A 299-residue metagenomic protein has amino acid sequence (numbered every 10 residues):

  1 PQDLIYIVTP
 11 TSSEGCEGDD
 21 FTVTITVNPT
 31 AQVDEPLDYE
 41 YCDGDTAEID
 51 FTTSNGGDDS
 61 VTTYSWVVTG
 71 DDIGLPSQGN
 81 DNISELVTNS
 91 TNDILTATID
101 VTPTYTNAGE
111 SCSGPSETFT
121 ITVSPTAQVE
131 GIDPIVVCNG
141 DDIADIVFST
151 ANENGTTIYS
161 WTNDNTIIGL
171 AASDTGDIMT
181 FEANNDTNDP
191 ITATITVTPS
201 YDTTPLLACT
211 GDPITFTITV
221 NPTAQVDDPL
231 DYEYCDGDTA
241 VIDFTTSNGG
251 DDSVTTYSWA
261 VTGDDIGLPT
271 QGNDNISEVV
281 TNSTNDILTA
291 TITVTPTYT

Functional and structural regions predicted by a protein language model:
P1-T299: Extracellular low-complexity Ser/Thr/Asn/Gly-rich intrinsically disordered segments
